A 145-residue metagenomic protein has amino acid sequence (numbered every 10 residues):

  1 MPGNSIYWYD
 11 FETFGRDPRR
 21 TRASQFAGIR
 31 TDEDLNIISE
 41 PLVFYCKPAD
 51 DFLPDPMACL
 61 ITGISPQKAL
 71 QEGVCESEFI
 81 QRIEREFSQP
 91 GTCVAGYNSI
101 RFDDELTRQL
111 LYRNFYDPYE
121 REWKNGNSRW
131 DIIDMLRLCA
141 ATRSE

Functional and structural regions predicted by a protein language model:
P2-S5, R20-I64, F87-E145: Metal-dependent phosphoesterase core characteristic of DEDDh/y 3'-5' exonuclease domains
I6-D10: Short, hydrophobic/glycine-enriched beta-strand segments
F11-R19: Short acidic, Gly/Ser-rich segments with clustered Asp/Glu that frequently serve as metal-coordination loops in enzyme
G15, R82-E86: A generic secondary-structure signal
L60-R82: Metal-dependent phosphoesterase signature
